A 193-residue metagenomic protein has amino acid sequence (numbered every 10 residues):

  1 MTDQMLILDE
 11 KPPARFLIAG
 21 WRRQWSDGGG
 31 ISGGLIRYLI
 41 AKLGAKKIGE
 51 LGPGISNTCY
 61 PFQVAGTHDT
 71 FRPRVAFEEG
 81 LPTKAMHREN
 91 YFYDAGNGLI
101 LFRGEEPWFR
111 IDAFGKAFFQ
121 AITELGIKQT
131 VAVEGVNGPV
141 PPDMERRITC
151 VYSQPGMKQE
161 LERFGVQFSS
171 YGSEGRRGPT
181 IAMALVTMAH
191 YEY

Functional and structural regions predicted by a protein language model:
M1-G104: N-terminal short beta-loop-beta anion/metal-coordinating cradle
I7-D9, A121-T123, H190-Y191: A general structural signal for short secondary-structure junctions and capping/turn motifs
R22-S26, F102-I111, V166-R176: Flexible, glycine/proline-enriched loop segments at strand-loop-helix junctions that form or flank small-ligand binding
G30-G34, F109, A113, R176 (+1 more regions): Conserved active-site and cofactor/substrate-binding residues in soluble primary-metabolism enzymes
G34, Y38, A117, A184 (+1 more regions): Alpha-helical scaffold segments in soluble metabolic enzymes
Y38, K42-K46, L125, M188-E192: Change "in soluble alpha/beta enzymes" to "in soluble alpha/beta proteins
N97, E105-K158: Internal, conserved structured core segments that host functional sites
P139-Y193: Catalytic cores of processing enzymes, dominated by hydrolases/peptidases, characterized by acidic/His-rich
